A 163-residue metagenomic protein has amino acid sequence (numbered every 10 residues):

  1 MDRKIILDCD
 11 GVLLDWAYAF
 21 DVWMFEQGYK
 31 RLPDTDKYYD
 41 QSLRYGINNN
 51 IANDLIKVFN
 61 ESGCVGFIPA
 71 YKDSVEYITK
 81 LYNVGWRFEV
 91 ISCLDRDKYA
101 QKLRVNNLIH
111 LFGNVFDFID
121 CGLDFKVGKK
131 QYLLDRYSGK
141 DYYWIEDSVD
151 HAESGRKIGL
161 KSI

Functional and structural regions predicted by a protein language model:
M1-N53: Active-site neighborhood of HAD-like aspartate-dependent phosphohydrolases
D8, I91-C93, I145: Short hydrophobic segments within beta-strands
L14-W16, V22, F88, D97-Q101 (+2 more regions): Short catalytic/ligand-binding loop motif for oxyanion handling, primarily in non-cytosolic enzymes, centered on
F25, T79-N83, R156: Anion (oxyanion) recognition and catalysis
I51, K57-V90, D97-K102: Short, acidic loop-to-helix structural element flanking the phosphoryl-transfer center in phosphate-processing enzymes
R87-E89, Y143, K161-I163: A structural signal for isolated positions on well-ordered beta-strands in alpha/beta enzyme cores
E89-R96, V105, L111-K129: A short, structured active-site edge motif that brings together acidic residues
K126-R156: Conserved Lys-Pro-Asp/Glu-containing loop-to-beta segment of HAD-superfamily phosphomonoesterases, centered on
